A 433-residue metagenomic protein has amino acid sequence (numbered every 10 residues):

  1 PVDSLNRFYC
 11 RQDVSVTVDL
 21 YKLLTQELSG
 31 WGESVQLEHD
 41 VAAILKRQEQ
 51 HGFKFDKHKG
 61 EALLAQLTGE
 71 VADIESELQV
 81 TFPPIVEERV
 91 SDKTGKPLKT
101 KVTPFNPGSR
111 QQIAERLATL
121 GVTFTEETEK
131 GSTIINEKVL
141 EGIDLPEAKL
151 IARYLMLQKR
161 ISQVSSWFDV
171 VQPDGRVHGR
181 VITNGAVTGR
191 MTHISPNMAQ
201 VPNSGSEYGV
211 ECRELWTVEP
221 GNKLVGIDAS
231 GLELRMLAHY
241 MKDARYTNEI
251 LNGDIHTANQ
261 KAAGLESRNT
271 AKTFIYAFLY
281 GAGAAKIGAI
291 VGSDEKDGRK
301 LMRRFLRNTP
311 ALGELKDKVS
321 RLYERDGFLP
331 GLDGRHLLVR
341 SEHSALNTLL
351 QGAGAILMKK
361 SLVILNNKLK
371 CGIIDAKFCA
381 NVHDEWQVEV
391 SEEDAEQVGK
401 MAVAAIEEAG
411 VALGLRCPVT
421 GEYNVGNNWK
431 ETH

Functional and structural regions predicted by a protein language model:
P1-Y208, K223, E233, G292-E295 (+4 more regions): Conserved "right-hand" nucleotidyltransferase catalytic core of DNA-directed polymerases
Q50, T100, H178-G179, T183-A186 (+4 more regions): Conserved catalytic core of nucleic-acid polymerases
A114-E115, T188-H193, A199-P202, L232-R235 (+7 more regions): Flexible loop/turn segments at secondary-structure boundaries
G131, V164-Q172, S204, R213 (+3 more regions): Short, contiguous acidic/charged loop-to-helix segments that flank catalytic cores in large enzymes
T183-E266: Function-dense linear segments that define catalytic or interfacial modules in macromolecule-processing proteins
T217-P220, C371-I374, C379-H383, L413-R416: A structural signal for short secondary-structure junctions
V398-I406: Short amphipathic alpha-helices in soluble, non-transmembrane regions that often serve as interface/regulatory elements
E408-T420: Flexible helix-coil linker/hinge segments at domain or subdomain boundaries
